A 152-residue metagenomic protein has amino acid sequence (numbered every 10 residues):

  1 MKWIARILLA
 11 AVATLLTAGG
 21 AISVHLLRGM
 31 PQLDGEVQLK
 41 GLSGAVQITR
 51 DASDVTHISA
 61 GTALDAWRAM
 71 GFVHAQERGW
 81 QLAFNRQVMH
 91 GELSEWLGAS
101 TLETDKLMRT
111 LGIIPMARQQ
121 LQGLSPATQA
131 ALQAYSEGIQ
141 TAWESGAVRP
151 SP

Functional and structural regions predicted by a protein language model:
M1-L39: N-terminal type II signal-anchor transmembrane helix that functions as the membrane-insertion/stop-transfer segment
H25-V46, S53-P152: Flexible, non-catalytic peripheral segments of proteins
